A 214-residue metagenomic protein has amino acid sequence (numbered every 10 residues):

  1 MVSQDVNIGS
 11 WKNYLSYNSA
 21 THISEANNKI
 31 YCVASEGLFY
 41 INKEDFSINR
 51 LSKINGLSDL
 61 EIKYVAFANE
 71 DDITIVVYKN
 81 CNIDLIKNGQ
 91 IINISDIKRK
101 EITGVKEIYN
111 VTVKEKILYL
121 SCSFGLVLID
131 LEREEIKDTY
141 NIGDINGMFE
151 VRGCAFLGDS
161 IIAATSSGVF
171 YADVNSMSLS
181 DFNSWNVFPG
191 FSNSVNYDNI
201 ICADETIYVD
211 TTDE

Functional and structural regions predicted by a protein language model:
D5-A26, S52-E70, S95-K114, D138-L157 (+1 more regions): Short coil-to-beta transitions that initiate beta-strands within beta-rich domains
K29-C32, I73-V76, I117-L120, S160-A163 (+1 more regions): Conserved beta-propeller blade signature
V33-K53: Beta-propeller domains
E36-F39, K79-I83, F124-V127, S166-F170 (+2 more regions): Loop/turn residues immediately N-terminal
K43-F46, K87-Q90, D130-E134, V174-M177: Short loop/turn segments that connect beta-strands within beta-propeller blades
F46, I136-T139, S160, F182 (+2 more regions): Coil residues (strongly favoring Ser/Thr
F67-L126, D130-L131: A generic tandem-repeat structural signature
